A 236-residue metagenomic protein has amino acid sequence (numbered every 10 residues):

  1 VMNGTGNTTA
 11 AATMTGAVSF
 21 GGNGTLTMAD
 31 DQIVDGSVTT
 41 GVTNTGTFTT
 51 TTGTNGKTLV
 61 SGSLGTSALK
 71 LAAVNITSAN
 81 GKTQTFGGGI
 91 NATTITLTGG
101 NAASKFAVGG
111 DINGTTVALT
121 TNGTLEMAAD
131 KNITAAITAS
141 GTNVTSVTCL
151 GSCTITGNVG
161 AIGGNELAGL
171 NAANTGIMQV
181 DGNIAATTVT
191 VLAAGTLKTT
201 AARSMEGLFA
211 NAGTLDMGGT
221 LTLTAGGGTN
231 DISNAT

Functional and structural regions predicted by a protein language model:
V1-T13, S19-I33, G41-S67, A73-G89 (+4 more regions): Extracellular beta-strand-rich, repetitive "passenger/adhesive" scaffolds that bind or process carbohydrates
